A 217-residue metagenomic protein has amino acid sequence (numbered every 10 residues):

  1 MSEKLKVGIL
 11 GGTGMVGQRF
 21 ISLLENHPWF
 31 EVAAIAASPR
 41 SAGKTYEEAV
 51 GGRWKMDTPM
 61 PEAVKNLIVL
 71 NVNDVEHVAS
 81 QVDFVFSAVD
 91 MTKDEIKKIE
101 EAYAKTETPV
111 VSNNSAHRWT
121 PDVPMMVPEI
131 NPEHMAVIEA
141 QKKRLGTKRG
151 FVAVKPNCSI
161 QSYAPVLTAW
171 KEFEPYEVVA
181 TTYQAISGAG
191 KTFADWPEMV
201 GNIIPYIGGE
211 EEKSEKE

Functional and structural regions predicted by a protein language model:
S2-E212: N-terminal Rossmann-like NAD(P) cofactor-binding subdomain of oxidoreductases, focused on the glycine-rich
E215-K216: Structural/interface elements that position substrates and couple domains in central-metabolism enzymes
